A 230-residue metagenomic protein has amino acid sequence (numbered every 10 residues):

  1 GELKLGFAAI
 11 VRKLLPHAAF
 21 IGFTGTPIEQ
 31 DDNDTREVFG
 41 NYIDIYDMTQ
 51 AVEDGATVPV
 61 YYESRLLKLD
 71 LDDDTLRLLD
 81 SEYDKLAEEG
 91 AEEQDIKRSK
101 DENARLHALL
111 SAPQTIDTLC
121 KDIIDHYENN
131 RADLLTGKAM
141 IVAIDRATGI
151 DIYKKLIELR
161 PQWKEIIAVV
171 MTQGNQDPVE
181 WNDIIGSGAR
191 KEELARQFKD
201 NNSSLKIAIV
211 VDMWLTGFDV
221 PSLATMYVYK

Functional and structural regions predicted by a protein language model:
G1-A9, D34-Y46, S187-E192: Substrate-gripping "pore-loop 1 plus following alpha2 helix"
G1-T26: SF2 helicase catalytic motif II
E2, G25-Q30, L66-L71, R146-T148 (+2 more regions): Conserved nucleotide-binding/hydrolysis micro-motifs of P-loop NTPases
A8, K206-V210, W214-K230: A short beta-strand element within the Helicase C-terminal
L15-A19, N41-I43, D54-V60, T136-G137 (+2 more regions): Short glycine-/polar-rich loops that comprise or flank the Walker A/P-loop and associated switch/sensor motifs
N33-T136, Y153: Interdomain helical connector at the RecA1-RecA2 junction of SF1/SF2 helicase-like NTPases
N103-V210: Conserved C-terminal RecA-like helicase domain
